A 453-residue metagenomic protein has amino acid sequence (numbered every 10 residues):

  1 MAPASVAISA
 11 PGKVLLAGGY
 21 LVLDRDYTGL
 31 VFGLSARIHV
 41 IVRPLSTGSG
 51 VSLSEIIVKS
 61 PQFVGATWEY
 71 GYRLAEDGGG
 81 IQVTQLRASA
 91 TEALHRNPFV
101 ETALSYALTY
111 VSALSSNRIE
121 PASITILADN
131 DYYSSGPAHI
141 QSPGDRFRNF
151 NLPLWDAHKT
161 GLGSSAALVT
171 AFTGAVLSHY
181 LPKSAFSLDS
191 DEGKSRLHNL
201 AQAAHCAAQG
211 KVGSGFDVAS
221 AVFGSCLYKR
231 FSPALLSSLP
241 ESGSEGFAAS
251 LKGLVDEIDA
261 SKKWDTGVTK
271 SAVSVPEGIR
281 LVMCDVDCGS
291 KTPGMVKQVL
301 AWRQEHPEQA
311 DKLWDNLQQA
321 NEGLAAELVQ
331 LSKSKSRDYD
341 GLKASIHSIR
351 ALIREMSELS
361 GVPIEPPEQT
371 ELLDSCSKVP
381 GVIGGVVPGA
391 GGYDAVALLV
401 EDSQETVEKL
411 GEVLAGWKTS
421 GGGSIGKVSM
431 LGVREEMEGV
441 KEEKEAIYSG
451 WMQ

Functional and structural regions predicted by a protein language model:
M1-A17, L21-L23, V31-R118, L127-H158 (+3 more regions): C-terminal nucleotide
P121: Exposed beta-strand and adjacent loop surfaces of beta-rich binding modules that mediate intermolecular recognition
I124: Active-site nucleophile-His-acid catalytic modules used for acyl/amide transfer and hydrolysis across diverse enzymes
W155-A167: Membrane-interface segments at transmembrane-helix junctions in multi-pass inner-membrane proteins
G163-S165, D217, G389: Residue-level detector of functionally special positions within alpha-helical transmembrane segments of multi-pass
A166-P182, G392-V400: Short, small-residue alpha-helix embedded
